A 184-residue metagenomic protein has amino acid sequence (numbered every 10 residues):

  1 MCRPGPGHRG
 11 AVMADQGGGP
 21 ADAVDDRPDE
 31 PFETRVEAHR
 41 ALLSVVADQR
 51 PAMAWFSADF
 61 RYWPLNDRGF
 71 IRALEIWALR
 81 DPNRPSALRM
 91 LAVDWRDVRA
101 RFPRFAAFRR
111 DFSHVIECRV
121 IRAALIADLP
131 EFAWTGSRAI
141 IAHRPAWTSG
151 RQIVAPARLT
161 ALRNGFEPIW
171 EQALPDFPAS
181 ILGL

Functional and structural regions predicted by a protein language model:
C2-A21, A142-L184: Signature of lipid phosphatidyltransferase scaffolds
C2-A47: Domain-start "cap" segments at the beginnings of catalytic or binding domains
P31-F32, P64-D67, Q152: Flexible, glycine- and charge-enriched loops at secondary-structure boundaries
E37-H39, F70, R101, L162: Amphipathic coiled-coil/heptad-repeat helices and related helical stalk/stem segments that mediate oligomerization
V45-D111: Primarily the HKD phosphodiesterase
M53, E117-R163: HKD (HxKxxxxD) catalytic microenvironment of the phospholipase D
S57, P85, I116, V120 (+3 more regions): Long, hydrophobic, amphipathic alpha-helical segments used as structural scaffolds
